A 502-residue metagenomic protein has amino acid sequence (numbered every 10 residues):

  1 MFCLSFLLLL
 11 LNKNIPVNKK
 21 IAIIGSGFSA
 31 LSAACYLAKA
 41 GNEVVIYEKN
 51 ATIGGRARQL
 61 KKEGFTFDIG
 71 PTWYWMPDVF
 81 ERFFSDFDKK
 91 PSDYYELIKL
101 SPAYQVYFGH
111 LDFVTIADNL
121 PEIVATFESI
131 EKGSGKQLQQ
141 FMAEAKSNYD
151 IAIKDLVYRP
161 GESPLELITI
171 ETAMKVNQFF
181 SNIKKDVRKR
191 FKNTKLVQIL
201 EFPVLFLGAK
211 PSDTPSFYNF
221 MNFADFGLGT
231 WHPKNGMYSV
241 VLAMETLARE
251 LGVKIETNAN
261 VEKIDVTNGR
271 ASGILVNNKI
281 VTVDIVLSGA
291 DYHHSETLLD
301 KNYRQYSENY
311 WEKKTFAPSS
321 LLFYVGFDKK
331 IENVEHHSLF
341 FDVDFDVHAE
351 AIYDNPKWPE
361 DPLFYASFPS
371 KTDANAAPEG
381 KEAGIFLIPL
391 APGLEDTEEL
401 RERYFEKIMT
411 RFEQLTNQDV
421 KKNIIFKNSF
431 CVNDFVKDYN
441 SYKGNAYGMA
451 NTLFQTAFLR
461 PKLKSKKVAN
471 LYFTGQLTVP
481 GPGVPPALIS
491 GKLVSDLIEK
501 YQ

Functional and structural regions predicted by a protein language model:
N18-S147: N-terminal glycine-rich phosphate/pyrophosphate-binding loop and immediately adjacent elements
G109-T214: Rossmann-like flavin
M174-I183, F226-T246, T397-Y404: Short beta-strand to alpha-helix junction loop
N193-L207, L363-Y365, Q418-P480: A glycine-rich dinucleotide-binding beta-alpha-beta segment and adjacent secondary-structure elements that constitute
F220-A271: Helical element adjacent to the flavin cofactor pocket in flavoenzyme catalytic cores
E262-P378: Mid-domain catalytic core of redox enzymes that form a hydrophobic substrate pocket/lid adjacent to a catalytic redox
Y365-A450: FAD-dependent oxidoreductase catalytic-site/capping-region signature
T478-I498: A conserved FAD-binding loop/helix module that cradles the flavin
